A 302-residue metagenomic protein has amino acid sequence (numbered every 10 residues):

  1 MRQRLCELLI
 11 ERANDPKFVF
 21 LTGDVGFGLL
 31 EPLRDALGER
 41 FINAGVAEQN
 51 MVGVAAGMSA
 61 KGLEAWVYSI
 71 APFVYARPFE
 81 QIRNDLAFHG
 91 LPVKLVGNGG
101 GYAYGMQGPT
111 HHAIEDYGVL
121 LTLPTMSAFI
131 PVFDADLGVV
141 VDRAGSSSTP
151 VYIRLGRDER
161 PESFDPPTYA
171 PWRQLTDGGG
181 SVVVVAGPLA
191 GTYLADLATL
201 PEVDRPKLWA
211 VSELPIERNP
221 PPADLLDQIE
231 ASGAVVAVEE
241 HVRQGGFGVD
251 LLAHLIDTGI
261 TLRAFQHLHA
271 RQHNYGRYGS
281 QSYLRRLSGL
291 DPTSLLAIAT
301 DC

Functional and structural regions predicted by a protein language model:
M1-P150, R154, E159-R160, T168-W172 (+1 more regions): Thiamine diphosphate
R2, V19-T22, G26-D35, Y104-G105 (+1 more regions): Thiamine diphosphate
